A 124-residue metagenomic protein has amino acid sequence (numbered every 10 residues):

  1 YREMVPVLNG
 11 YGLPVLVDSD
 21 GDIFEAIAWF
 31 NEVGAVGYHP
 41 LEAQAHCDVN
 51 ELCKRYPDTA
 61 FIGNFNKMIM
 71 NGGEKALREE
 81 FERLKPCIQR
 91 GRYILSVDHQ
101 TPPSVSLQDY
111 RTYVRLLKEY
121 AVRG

Functional and structural regions predicted by a protein language model:
Y1-G124: Active-site loop segments of alpha/beta catalytic cores
